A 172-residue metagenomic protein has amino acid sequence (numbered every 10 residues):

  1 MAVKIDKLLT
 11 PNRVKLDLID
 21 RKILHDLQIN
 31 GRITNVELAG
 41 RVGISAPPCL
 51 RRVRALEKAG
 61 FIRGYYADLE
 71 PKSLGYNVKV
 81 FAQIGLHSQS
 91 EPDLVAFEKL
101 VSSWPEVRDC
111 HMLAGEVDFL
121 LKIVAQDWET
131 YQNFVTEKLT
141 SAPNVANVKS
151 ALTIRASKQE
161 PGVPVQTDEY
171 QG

Functional and structural regions predicted by a protein language model:
M1-G172: A compositional/biophysical signature of low hydrophobicity enriched in polar/charged and small residues
